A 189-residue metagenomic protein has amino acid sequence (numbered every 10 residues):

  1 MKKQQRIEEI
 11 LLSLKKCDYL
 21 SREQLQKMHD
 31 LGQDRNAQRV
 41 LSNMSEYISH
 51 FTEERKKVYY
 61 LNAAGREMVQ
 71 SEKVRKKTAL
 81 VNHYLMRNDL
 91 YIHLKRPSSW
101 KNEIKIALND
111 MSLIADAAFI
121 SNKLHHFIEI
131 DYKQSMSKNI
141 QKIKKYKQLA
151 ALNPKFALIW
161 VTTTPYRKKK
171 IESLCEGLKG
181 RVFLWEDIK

Functional and structural regions predicted by a protein language model:
M1-Q70: Nuclease-adjacent, charged terminal/linker segments that flank catalytic cores
H29, L41-M44, V69, R87-K95 (+2 more regions): Alpha-helix C-terminal capping segments
E53, N122, T163-Y166, I188: Short, flexible beta-strand-to-coil junctions
K56-L108: Solvent-exposed, charged helical/coil patches that constitute nucleic-acid or partner-interaction surfaces
N82, Y91-H126, Y132-N139: Active-site metal-binding core of divalent-cation-utilizing nuclease and nuclease-like domains
Y132-L178: Catalytic cores of nucleic-acid endonucleases
L178-K189: Charged, structured surface patches that assemble and position nucleic-acid processing machinery
